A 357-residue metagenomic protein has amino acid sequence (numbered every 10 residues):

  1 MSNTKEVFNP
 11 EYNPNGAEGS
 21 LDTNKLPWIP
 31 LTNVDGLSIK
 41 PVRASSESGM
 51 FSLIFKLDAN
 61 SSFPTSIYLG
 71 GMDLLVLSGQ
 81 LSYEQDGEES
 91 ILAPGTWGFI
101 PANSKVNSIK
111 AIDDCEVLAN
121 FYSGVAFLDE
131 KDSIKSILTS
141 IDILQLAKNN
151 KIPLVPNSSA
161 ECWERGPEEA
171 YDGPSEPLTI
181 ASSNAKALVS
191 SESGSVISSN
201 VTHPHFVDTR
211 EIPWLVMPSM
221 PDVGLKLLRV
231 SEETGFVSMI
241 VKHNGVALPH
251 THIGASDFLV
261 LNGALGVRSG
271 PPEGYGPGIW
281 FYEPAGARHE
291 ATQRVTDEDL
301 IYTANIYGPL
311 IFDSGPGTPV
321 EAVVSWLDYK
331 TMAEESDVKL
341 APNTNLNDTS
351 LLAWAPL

Functional and structural regions predicted by a protein language model:
S2-G49, K135-E233, V320, W326 (+1 more regions): A short, N-terminal "cap"/entry segment at the start of jelly-roll beta-barrel domains of the cupin/DSBH fold
I39-P41, S52-K56, D73, E89 (+6 more regions): Conserved hydrophobic/aromatic beta-strand scaffold that supports enzyme active sites
S46, S82-N107, E232, G266-Q293: Short acidic-glycine-tyrosine-enriched beta hairpin
D58-A59, T65-G87, H243-V246, H252-G270: Glycine- and acidic-residue-biased ligand/ion/polar-headgroup-sensing regions
A59, G70, L92, T96-G98 (+6 more regions): Beta-strand-enriched cores of mature, soluble protein domains
I67-L69, K110-D113, T251-G254, E273 (+1 more regions): Short glycine/proline-enriched turns and hinge-like loops at secondary-structure junctions
F99, I112-D129, F281-E283, D297-P316: A short hydrophobic beta-strand segment most commonly corresponding to one strand of the jelly-roll/cupin
